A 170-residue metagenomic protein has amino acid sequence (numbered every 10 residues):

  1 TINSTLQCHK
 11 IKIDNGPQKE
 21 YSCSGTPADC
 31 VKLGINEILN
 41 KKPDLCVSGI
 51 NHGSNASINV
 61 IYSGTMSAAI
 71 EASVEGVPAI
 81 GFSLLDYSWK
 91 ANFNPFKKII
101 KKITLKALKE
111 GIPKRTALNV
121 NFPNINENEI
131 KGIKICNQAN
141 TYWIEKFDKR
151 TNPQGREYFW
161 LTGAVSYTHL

Functional and structural regions predicted by a protein language model:
T1-C30, G34-I35: A cross-family phosphate/adenosyl-ligand binding-site feature
I38-K42: Glycine-rich phosphate-binding loop signature in dinucleotide/nucleotide-binding domains
S54-S63: Glycine/threonine-rich flexible loop motifs
L84-K90, L108-P153: Active-site rim beta-loop-alpha module in soluble metabolic enzymes
D86-T104: Short, glycine-/small-residue-rich phosphate/pyrophosphate-handling segment
T168-H169: Conserved small/polar residues in nucleotide/adenosyl-binding loops
